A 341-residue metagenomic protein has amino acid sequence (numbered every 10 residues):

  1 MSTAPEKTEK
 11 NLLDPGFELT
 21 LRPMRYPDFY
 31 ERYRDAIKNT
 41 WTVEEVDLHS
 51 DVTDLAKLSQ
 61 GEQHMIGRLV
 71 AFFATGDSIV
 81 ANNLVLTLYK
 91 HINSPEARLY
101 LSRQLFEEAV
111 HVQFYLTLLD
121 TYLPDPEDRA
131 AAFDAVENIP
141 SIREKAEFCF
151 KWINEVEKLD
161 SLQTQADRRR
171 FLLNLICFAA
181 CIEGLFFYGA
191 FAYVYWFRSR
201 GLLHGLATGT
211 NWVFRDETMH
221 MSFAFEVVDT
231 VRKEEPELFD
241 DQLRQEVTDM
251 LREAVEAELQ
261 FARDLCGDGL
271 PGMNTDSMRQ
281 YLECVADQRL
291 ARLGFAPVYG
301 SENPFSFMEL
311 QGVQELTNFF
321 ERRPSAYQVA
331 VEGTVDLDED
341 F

Functional and structural regions predicted by a protein language model:
S2-F341: Non-heme di-metal
